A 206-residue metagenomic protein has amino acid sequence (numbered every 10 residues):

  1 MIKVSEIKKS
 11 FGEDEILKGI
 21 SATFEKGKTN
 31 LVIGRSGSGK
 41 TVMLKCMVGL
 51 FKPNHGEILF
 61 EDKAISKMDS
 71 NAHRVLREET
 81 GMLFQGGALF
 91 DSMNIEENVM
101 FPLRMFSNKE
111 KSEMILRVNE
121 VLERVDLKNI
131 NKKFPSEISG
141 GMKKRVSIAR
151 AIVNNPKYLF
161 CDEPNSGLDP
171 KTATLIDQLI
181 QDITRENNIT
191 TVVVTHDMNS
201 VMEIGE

Functional and structural regions predicted by a protein language model:
V48: Helix-to-loop junction immediately C-terminal to a conserved catalytic motif
G56-A64: Conserved ABC transporter NBD signature motif
A64, K111-N129: Conserved ABC ATPase "signature" region
F134-I138, M142: Conserved ABC ATPase signature
V153-K157: A short, proline-enriched helix->beta-strand linker immediately N-terminal to the Walker B motif in ABC-type P-loop
L159-D162: Catalytic Walker B motif of ABC-type/P-loop ATPase nucleotide-binding domains
P170-T172: Helix N-cap at the start of a conserved alpha-helix in ABC-type nucleotide-binding domains
